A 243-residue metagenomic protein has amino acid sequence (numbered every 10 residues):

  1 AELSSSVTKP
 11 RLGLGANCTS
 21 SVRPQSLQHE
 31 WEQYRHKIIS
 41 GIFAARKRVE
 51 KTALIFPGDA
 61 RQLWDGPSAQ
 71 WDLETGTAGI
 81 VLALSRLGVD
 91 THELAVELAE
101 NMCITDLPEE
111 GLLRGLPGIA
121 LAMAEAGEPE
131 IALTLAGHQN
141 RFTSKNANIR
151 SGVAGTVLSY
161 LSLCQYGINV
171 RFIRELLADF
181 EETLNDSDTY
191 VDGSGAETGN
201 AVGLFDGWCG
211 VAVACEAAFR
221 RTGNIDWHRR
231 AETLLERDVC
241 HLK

Functional and structural regions predicted by a protein language model:
A1-A83, L87, T105-G111: Regulatory N- and C-terminal appendages and interdomain linkers associated with kinase/kinase-like NTP transferase
A1-Q28, L87, G137-H138, L161-G167 (+3 more regions): Aromatic (Trp/Tyr) and acidic
E2-S4, L94, G118, G155 (+1 more regions): Short intrinsically disordered, low-complexity coil segments enriched in acidic
Y34-A53, V89-E109, G127-N146, R171-D192 (+1 more regions): Long, well-ordered core segments of solenoidal/helical folds
F56-W64, T189-V202: Acidic, Ser/Thr- and Gly/Pro-rich intrinsically disordered linkers and low-complexity segments that flank or connect
Q70-S85, E110-E125, A147-C164, G199-F219: Well-ordered alpha-helical segments within folded domains of soluble proteins
R150-S151, L177, D192-S194, F205: Short, surface-exposed recognition loops or helix-turn segments adjacent to catalytic cores
